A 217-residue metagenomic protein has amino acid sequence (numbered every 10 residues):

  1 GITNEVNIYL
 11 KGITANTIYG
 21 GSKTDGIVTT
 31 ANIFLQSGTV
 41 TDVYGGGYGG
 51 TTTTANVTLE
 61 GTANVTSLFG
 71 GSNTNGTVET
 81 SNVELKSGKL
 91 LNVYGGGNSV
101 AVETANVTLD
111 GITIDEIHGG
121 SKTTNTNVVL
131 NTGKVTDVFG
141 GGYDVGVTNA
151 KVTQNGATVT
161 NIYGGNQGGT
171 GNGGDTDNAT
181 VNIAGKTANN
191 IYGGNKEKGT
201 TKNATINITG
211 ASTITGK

Functional and structural regions predicted by a protein language model:
G1-T17, K23-D42, Y48-S67, N73-N92 (+5 more regions): Surface-exposed loop/turn motifs in large extracellular/passenger domains
